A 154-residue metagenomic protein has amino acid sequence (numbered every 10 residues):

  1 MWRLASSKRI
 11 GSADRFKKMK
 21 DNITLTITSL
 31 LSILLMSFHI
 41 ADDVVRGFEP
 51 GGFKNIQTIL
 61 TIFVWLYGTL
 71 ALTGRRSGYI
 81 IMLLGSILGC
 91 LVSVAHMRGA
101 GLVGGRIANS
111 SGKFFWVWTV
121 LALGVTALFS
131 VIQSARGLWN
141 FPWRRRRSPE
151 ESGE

Functional and structural regions predicted by a protein language model:
R9-I10, D14-F16, N140-E154: Membrane-interfacial, low-structure loops and terminal tails that flank and connect transmembrane helices in multi-pass
D21-T24, L70, V120-S148: Membrane-water interface at the C-terminal end of transmembrane alpha helices
T24-S37: Alpha-helical transmembrane segments
M36-D43, L88-V103: C-terminal TM-helix exit segments that contain a strictly Trp-centered aromatic cap at the helix terminus
G47-P50, A95-W118: Interfacial non-cytosolic loop connecting adjacent transmembrane helices
F48-F63: Loop-to-helix transition at the N-terminal end of transmembrane alpha-helices
T69-V94: Loop-to-transmembrane helix junctions at the membrane interface
